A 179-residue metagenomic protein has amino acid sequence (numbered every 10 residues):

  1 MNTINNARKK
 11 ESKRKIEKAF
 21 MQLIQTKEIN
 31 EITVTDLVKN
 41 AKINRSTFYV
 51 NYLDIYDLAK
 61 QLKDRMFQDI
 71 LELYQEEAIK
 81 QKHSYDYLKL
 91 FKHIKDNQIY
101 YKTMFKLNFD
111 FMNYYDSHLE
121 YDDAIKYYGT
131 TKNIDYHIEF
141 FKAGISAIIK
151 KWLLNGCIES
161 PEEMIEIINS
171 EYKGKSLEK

Functional and structural regions predicted by a protein language model:
M1-L23, K27: Basic, helix-initiating cap at the start of DNA-binding domains
I16, T35-N40, F48, I94: Append "Primarily bacterial transcriptional regulators
Q22, T26, I32, L62-D86: Amphipathic alpha-helical linker/stalk segments
E31, D54-A59: Short amphipathic alpha-helical segment with a characteristic S/N-K-E followed by hydrophobic residues
K42-Y52, I145: Short hydrophobic/aromatic patch on the recognition helix
I79-E120: Helical hydrophobic small-molecule/effector-binding pocket
L107-A143, L177: Amphipathic alpha-helical packing segments from all-alpha helical-bundle domains
K132-N155, E159-G174: Hydrophobic alpha-helical segments that form the core of small-molecule binding pockets and/or dimer interfaces
